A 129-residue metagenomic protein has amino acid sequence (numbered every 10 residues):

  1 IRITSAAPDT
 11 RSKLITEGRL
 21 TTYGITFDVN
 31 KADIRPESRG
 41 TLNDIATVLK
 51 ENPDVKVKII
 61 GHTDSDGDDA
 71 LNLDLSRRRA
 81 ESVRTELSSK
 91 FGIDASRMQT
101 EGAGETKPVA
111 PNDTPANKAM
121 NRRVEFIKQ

Functional and structural regions predicted by a protein language model:
I1-V57, S89, I93-S96, Q129: Periplasmic peptidoglycan-binding/tethering modules of Gram-negative envelope proteins
R35-R39, I60-Q129: Periplasmic OmpA-like peptidoglycan-binding domain that tethers envelope proteins to the cell wall
